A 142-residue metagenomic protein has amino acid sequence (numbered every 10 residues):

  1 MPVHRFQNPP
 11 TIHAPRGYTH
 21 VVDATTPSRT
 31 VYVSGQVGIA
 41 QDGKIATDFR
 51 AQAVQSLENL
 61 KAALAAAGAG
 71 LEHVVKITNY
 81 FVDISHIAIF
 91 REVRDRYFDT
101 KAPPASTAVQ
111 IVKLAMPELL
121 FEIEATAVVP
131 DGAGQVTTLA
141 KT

Functional and structural regions predicted by a protein language model:
M1-E58, A62-V75, F81-T142: N-terminal presequence-like segments and the immediate start of the first folded domain
